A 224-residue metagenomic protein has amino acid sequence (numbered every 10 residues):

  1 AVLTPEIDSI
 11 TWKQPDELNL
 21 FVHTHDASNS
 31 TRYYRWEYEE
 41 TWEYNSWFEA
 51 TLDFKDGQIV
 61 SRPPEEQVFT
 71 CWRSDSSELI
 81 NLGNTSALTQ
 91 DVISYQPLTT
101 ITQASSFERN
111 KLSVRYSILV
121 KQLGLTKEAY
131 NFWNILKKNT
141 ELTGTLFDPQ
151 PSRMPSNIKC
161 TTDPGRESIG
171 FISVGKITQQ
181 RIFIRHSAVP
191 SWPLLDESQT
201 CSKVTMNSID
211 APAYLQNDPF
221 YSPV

Functional and structural regions predicted by a protein language model:
A1-V224: A sequence/structural signal for flexible, mid-protein segments enriched in small/helix-disrupting residues
